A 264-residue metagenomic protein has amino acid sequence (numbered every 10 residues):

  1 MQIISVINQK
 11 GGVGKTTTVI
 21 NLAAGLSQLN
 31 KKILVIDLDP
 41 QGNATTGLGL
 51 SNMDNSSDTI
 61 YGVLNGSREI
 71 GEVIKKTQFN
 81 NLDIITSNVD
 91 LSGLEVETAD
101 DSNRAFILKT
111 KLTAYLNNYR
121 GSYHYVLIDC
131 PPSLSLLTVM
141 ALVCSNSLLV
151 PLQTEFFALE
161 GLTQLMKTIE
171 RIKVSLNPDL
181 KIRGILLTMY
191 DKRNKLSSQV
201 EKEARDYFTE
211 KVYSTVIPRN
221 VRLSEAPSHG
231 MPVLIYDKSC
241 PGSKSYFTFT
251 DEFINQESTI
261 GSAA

Functional and structural regions predicted by a protein language model:
M1-A264: P-loop NTP-binding core
